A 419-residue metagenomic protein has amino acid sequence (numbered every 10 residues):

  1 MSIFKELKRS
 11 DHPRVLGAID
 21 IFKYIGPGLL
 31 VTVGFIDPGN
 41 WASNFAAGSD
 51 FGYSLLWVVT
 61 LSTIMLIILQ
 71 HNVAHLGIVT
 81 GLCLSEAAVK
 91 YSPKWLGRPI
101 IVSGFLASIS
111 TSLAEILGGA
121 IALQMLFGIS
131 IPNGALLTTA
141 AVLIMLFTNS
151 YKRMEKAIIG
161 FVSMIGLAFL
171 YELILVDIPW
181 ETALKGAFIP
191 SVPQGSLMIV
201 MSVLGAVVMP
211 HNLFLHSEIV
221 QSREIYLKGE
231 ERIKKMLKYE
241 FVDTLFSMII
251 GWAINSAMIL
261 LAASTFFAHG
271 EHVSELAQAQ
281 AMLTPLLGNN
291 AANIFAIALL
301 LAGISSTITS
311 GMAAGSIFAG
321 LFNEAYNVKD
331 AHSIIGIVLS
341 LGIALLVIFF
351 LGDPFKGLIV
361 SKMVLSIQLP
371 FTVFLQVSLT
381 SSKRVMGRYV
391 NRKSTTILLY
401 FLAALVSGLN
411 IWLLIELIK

Functional and structural regions predicted by a protein language model:
M1-G39, K94-W95, I199, K235-Y239: Membrane-interface "cap" regions at the ends of multi-pass membrane proteins
I3-S10, S43-G48, H71-L96, I121 (+3 more regions): Flexible loop linkers connecting adjacent transmembrane helices in multi-pass alpha-helical membrane transporters
V31, V58-K90, P99-S110: Juxtamembrane transmembrane-helix boundary signature
M65-V79, V220-E224, G229, I249-Q278: Extracellular/periplasmic helix-exit of transmembrane alpha-helices
H75, G97-G128, A135-T139, G303-F322 (+3 more regions): Hydrophobic transmembrane alpha-helices that form the core helical bundles of multi-pass secondary transporters
K94-W95, P132-A135, F246, A292 (+2 more regions): Loop-to-transmembrane helix boundary motifs in multi-pass membrane proteins
I101, L126-T148, M164-F169, N327-L346 (+1 more regions): Transmembrane alpha-helical segments of multi-pass small-molecule transport proteins
V162-I189, L204-V220, L375-R384, L409-I418: Hydrophobic alpha-helical segments and their helix-loop junctions in multi-pass secondary transporters
